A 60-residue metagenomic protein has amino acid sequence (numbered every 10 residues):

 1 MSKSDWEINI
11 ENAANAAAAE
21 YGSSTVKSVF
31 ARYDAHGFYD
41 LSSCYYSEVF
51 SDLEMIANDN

Functional and structural regions predicted by a protein language model:
M1-N60: Interfaces that engage single-stranded nucleic acids at replication/repair/recombination sites
